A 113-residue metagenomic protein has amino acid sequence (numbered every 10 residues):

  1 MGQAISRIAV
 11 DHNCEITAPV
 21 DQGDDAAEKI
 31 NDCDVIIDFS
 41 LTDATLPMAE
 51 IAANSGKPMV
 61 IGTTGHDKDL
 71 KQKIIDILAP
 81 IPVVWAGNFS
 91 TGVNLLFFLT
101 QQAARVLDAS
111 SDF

Functional and structural regions predicted by a protein language model:
G2-Q3, L46: Residues forming the Rossmann-fold NAD(P)(H) cofactor-binding site
Q3, I8-E28: NAD(P)-binding Rossmann-fold cofactor-contacting core
C14, K57, I81: Short glycine/serine/threonine/alanine-rich loop segments
K29-I37, A53-M59: Short acidic/histidine-rich motifs immediately flanking catalytic phosphotransfer sites in two-component signaling
D43-E50, N54, T63-A104: Rossmann-fold NAD(P)-binding glycine/threonine-rich loop
S110-F113: NAD(P)-dependent dehydrogenases' Rossmann-like dinucleotide-binding region
